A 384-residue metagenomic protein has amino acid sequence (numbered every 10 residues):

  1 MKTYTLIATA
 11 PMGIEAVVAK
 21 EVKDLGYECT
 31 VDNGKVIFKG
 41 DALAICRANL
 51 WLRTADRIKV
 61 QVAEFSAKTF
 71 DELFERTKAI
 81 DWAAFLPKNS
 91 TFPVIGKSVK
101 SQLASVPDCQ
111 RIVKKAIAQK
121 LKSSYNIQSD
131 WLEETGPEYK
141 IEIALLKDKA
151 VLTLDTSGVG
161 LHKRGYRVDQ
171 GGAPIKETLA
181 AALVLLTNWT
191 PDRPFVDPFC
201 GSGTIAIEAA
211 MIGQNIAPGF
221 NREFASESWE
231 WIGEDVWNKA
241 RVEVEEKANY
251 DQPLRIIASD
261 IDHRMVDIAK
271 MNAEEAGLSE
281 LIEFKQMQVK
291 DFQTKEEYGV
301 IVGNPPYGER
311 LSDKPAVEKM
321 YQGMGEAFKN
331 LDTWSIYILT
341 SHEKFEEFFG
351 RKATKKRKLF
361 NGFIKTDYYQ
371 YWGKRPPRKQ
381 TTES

Functional and structural regions predicted by a protein language model:
K2-P137: Non-catalytic nucleic-acid substrate-recognition regions in nucleic-acid-modifying enzymes
A10, D260, T340: Short beta-strand/turn micro-motifs composed of small residues that flank or help shape donor/cofactor-binding pockets
L43-L50, V159-H162, P377-K379: Short, charged/polar, Gly/Pro-enriched secondary-structure boundary elements
K97, A144-L186: Class I S-adenosyl-L-methionine
V99-Q102, G160, P306-R310: A short, flexible beta-alpha/helix-coil linker loop
I175-Q293, E309-R310, A316: Conserved S-adenosyl-L-methionine
K285-S384: C-terminal catalytic and target-recognition region of SAM-dependent MTase-like enzymes, primarily methyltransferases
